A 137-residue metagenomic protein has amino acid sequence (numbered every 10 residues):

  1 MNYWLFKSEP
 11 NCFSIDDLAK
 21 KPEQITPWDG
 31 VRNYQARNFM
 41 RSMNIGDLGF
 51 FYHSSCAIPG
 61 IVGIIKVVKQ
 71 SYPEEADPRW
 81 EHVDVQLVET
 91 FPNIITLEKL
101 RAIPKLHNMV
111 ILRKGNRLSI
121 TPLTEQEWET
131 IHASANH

Functional and structural regions predicted by a protein language model:
M1-N44, E127, A135-H137: Compositionally biased, charged N-terminal/linker segments
L5-K7, F50-Y52, K66: Short, conserved beta-strand segments within well-ordered enzyme catalytic domains that often line or immediately flank
P10, C56, Y72: Short, glycine/serine-rich, charged loops/turns that create anion-binding and catalytic segments at active sites
Y52-I58: Short, charged beta-turn/beta-strand-edge "cap" motif at the junction between a beta-strand and an adjacent loop
I61-T121: Aromatic- and Lys/Arg-enriched surface recognition patch
